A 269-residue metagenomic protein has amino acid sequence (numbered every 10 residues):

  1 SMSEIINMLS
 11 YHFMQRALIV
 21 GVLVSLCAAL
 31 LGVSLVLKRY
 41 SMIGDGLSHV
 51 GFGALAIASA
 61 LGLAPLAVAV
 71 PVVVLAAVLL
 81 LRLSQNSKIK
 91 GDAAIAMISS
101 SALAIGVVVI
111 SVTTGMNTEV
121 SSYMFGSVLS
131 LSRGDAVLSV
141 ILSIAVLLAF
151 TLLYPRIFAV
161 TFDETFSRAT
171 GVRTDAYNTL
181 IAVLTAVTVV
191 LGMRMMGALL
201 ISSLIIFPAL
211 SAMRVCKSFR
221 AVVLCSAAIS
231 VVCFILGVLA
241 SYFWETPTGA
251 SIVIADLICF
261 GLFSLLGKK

Functional and structural regions predicted by a protein language model:
E4-L9, M124, V128, I229-L266: C-terminal binding/interaction regions
I5-R16, I95-P155: Transmembrane helix-bundle core of multi-pass membrane transporters and related energy-transducing complexes
A17-V20, P65-V73, D92-A96, V140 (+2 more regions): Loop-to-transmembrane alpha-helix initiation sites
V33-M116, A212-L224, S241-W244, G267: Short loop segments and helix-boundary regions at transmembrane helix junctions of multi-pass inner-membrane proteins
V50-A60, I98-I110, S130, T174-A186 (+2 more regions): Small-residue-rich segments of transmembrane alpha-helices in multi-pass membrane proteins, especially helix faces
L148-I181: Membrane-helix/interface signature in polytopic inner-membrane proteins
P155-R156, L265-K269: Membrane-interface capping segments at transmembrane-helix boundaries
R194-M195, L199-A250: Transmembrane alpha-helical segments in multi-pass inner-membrane proteins
